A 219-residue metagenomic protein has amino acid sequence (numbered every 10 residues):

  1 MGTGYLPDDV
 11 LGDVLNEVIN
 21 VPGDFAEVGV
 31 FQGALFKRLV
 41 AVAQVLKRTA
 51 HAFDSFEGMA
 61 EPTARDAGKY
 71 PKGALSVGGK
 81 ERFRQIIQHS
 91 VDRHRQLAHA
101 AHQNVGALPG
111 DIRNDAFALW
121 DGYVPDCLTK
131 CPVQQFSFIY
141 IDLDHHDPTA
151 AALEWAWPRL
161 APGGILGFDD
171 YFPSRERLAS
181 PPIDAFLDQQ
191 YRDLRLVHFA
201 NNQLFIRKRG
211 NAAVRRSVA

Functional and structural regions predicted by a protein language model:
M1, N20-A219: S-adenosylmethionine/decaboxylated-SAM
M1-D9: Conserved SAM-binding loop and adjacent beta-strand
D8-N20: Conserved alpha-helix/loop element of class I SAM-dependent methyltransferases that forms part of the SAM/SAH-binding
